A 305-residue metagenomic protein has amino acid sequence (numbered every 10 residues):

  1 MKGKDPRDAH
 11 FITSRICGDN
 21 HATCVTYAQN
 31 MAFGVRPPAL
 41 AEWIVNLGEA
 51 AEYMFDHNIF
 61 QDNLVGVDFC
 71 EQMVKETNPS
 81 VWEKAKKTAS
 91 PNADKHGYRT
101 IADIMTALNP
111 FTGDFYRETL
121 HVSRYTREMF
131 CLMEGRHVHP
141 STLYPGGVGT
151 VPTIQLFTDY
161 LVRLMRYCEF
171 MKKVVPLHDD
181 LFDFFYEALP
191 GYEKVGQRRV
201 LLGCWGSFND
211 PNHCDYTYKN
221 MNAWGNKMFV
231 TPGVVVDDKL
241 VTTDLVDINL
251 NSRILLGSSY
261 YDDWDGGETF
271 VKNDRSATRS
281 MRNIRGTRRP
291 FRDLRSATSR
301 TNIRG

Functional and structural regions predicted by a protein language model:
M1-G305: Active-site bordering "gate/hinge" segments that shape substrate access to catalytic or cofactor-binding pockets
